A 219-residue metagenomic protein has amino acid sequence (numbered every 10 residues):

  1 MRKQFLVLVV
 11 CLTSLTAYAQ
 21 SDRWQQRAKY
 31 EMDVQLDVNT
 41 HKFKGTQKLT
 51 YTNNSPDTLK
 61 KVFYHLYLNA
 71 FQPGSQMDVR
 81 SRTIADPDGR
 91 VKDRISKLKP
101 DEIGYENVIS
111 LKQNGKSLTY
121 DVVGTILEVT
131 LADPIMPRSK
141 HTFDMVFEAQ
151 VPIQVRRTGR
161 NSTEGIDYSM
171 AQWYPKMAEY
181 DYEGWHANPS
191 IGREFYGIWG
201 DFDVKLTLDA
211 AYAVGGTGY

Functional and structural regions predicted by a protein language model:
M1-D22: Bacterial Sec-dependent N-terminal signal peptides
Y18-K44: N-terminal, polar/Ser/Thr-rich
S21, M32-Q35, K116-T119, T130-I135 (+1 more regions): Beta-strand-rich interaction surfaces with strong enrichment in secreted/lumenal proteins
Y51-S55: Asparagine-centered strand-capping/turn motif at beta-strand->loop junctions
L68-D78, Y212-G216: Short aromatic-acidic-glycine turn motif
P87-Q113, V146-Y219: Extended, low-hydrophobicity, Ser/Thr/Pro/Gly-biased non-transmembrane segments
T125-V129, H141: Short strand-edge motifs at loop-to-beta-strand transitions and within beta-strands of extracellular beta-rich domains
M136-M145: Short Pro-Gly-centered flexible turn/kink motifs
